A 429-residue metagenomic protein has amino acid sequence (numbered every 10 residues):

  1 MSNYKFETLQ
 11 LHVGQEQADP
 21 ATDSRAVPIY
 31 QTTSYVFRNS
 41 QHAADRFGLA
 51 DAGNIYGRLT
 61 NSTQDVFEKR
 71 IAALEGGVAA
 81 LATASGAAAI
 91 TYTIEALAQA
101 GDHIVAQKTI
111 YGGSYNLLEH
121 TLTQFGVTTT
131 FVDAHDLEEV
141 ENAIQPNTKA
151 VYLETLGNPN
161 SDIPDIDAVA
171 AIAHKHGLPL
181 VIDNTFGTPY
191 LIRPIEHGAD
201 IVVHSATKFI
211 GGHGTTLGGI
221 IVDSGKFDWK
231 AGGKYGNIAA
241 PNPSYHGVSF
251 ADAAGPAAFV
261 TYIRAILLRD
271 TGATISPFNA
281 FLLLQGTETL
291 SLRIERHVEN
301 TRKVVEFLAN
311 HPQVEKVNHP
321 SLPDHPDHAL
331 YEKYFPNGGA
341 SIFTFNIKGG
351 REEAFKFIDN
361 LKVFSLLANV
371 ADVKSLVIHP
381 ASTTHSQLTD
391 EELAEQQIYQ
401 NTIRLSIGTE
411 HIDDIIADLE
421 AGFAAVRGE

Functional and structural regions predicted by a protein language model:
M1-Y30, I221: Short conserved active-site loop signatures built around small residues
S2, G14, A18, A80-N310: Conserved PLP-enzyme active-site core in the AAT-like
N39-A88, G113-H120: Conserved N-terminal alpha-helix of the aminotransferase class I/II PLP-enzyme fold
G76, N147, Q313-K316, V363 (+1 more regions): Glycine-centered tight turns that cap/initiate beta-strands
E119, T128, P146, R293 (+2 more regions): PLP-dependent enzyme catalytic core of the Aspartate aminotransferase-like
L156, T185-G187, L322, K348 (+1 more regions): Active-site beta-loop-alpha junctions enriched in small/polar residues
V222, T344-N346, S406-G408: Short hydrophobic/aromatic beta-strand micro-patches that form the beta-sheet surface supporting nucleotide- or nucleic
T271-T274, F278-A280, Q285-T289, I294-R296 (+3 more regions): Conserved small-domain helix->loop->beta segment predominantly found in fold-type I
